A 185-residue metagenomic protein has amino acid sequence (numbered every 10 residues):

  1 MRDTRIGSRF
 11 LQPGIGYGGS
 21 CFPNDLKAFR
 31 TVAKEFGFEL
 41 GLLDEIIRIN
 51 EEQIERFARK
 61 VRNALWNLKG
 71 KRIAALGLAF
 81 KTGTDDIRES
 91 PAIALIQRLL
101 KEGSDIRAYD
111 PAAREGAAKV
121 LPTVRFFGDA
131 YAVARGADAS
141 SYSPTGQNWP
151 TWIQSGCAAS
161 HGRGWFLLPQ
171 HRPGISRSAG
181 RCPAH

Functional and structural regions predicted by a protein language model:
M1-H185: Structural/interface elements that position substrates and couple domains in central-metabolism enzymes
